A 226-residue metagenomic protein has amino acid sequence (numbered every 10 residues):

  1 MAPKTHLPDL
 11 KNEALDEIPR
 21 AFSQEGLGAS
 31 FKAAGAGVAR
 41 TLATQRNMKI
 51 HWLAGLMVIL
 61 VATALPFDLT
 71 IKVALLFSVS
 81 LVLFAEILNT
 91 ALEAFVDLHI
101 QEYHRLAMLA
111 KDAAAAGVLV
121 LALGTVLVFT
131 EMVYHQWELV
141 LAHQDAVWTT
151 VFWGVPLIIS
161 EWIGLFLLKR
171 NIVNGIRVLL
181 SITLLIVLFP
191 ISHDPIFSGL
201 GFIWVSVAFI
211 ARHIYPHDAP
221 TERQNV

Functional and structural regions predicted by a protein language model:
M1-V82, V120-R170, N174-V226: Hydrophobic alpha-helical transmembrane segments
S80-L121: Acidic (Asp/Glu-rich) catalytic motifs at the cytosolic membrane interface
